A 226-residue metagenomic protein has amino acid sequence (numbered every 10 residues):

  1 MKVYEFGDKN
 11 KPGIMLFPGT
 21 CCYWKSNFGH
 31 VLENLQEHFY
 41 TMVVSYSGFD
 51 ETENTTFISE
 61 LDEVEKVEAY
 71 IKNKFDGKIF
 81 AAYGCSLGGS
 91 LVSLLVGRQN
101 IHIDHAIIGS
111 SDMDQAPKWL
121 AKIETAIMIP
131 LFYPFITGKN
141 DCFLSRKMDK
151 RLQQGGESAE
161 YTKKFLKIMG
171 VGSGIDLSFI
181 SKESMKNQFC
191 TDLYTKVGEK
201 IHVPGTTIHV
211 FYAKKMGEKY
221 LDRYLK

Functional and structural regions predicted by a protein language model:
Y4-E53: Conserved HGGG/HGGXW glycine-rich cap/lid loop of the alpha/beta-hydrolase fold
L16-T20, S86, A213: Glycine-rich His-Gly loop
S26-F28, T52-I58, W119, L221: Conserved catalytic-core motifs of eukaryotic protein kinase domains, centered on the activation segment
M42-Y83: Active-site loop/oxyanion-hole signature of alpha/beta-hydrolase fold enzymes
G84-V92: Gly/Ala-rich beta-loop-alpha elbow adjacent to hydrolase catalytic centers
G97, H105-T137: Flexible "cap/lid" loop of the alpha/beta hydrolase fold
K122-Y194: The alpha/beta-hydrolase serine catalytic core
L177-Y224: Conserved serine/cysteine hydrolase catalytic core
